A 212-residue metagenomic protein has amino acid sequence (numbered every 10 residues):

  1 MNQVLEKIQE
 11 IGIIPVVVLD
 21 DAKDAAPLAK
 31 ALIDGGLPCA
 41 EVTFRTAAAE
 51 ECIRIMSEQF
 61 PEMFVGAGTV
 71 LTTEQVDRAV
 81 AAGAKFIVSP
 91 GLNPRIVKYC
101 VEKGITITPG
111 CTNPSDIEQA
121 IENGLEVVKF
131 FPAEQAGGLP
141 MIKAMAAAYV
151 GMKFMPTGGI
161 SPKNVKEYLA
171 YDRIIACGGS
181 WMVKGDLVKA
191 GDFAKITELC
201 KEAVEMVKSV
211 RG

Functional and structural regions predicted by a protein language model:
M1-A82, E102, P162, A190-R211: Conserved N-terminal beta1-alpha1 strand-loop-helix module at the mouth
V18-D20, A67-T73, S89-N93, P109-P114 (+2 more regions): Glycine-rich beta-to-alpha transition loops that act as phosphate-gripper elements at the mouths of alpha/beta enzyme
A25, I53-S57, I121, I142 (+1 more regions): Distinct, well-ordered alpha-helical segments
L28, T72-A82, S115-N123, I160-I175: Catalytic cores of alpha/beta
I33-P38, Q59-E62, A81-I87, E102-T108 (+3 more regions): Glycine-enriched alpha-helix->loop->beta-strand junction motifs that scaffold or abut catalytic
P90-I96, K129-L139, R173-K195: Glycine-rich phosphate-binding active-site loops on the catalytic face of alpha/beta enzymes
N93-V127, F131-A136: Histidine/lysine/aspartate-rich catalytic loop segments that bind and position anionic ligands
P140-M155: Shared catalytic-loop signature of beta/alpha-barrel
